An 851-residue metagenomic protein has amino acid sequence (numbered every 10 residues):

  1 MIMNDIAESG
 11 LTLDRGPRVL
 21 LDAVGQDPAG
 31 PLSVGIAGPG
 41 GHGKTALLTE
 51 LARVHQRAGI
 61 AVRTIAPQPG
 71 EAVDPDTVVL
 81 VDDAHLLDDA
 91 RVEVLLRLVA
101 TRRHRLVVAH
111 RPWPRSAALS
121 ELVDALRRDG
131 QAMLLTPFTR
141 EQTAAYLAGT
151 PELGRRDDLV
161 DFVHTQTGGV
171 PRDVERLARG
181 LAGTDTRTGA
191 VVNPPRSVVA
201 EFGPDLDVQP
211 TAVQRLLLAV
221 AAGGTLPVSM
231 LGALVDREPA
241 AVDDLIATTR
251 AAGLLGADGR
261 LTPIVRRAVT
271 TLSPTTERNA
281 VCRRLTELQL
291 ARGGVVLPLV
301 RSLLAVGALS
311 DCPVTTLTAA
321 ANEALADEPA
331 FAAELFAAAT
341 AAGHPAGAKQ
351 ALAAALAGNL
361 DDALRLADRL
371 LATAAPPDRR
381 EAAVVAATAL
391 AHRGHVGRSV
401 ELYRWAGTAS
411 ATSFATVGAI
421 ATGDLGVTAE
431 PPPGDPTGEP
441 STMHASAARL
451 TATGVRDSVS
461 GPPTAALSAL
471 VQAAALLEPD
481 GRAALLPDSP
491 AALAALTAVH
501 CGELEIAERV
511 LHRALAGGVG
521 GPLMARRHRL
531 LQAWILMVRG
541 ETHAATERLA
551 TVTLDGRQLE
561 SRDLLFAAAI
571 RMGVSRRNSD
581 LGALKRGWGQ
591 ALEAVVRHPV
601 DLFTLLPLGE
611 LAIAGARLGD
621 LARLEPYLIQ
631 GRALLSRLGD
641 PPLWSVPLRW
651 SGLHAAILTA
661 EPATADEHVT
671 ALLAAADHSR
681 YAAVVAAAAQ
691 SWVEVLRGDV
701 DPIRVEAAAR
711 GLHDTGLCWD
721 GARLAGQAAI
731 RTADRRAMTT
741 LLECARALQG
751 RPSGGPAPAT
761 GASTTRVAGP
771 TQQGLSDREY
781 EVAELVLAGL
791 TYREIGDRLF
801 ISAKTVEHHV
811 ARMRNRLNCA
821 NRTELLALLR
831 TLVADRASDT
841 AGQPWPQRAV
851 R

Functional and structural regions predicted by a protein language model:
D22-Q26, R105, P114-Q166, G180-P195 (+1 more regions): Helix-loop-helix "sensor" segment of P-loop NTPases
S33, E277-A357, L366-R369, P702-L724: Extended alpha-helical scaffolding segments used for macromolecular assembly and cargo binding
T45-L47, P194-V199, A222-S229, P239-E287 (+2 more regions): Short capping/hinge segments at domain boundaries that bridge a core fold to an adjacent linker or tail
A66-V92, V107-P112: Conserved P-loop NTPase "ATPase switch" module shared by AAA+ and STAND
A190-T225, L234-R237: Winged-helix-like regulatory helical subdomains adjacent to P-loop NTPase cores
Q214, A762-R851: Helix-turn-helix DNA-binding segment
A240, A257, G294-L297, G343-A348 (+16 more regions): Alpha-solenoid helical repeat architecture
A251, T340-A341, D368-A372, V400 (+11 more regions): Amphipathic alpha-helical segments of tetratricopeptide repeats
